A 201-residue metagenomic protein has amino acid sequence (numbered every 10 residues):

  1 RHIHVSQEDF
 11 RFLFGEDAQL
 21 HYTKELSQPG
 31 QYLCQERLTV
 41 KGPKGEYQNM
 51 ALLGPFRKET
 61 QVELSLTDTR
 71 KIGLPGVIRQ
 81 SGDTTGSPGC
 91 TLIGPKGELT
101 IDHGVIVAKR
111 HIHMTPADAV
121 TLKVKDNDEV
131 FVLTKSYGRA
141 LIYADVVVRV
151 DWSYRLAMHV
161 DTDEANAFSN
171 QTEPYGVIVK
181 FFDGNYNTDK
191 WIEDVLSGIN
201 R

Functional and structural regions predicted by a protein language model:
R1-P43, Q48-P95, T100-L133, A144-Y175: Short beta-strand-centered segments at strand-helix junctions
E98, S136-R139, F182-N185: Short, charged beta-turn/beta-strand-edge "cap" motif at the junction between a beta-strand and an adjacent loop
Y143-A144, D189: Short, well-ordered secondary-structure micro-motifs
A167-Y175, V179-I192: Mixed-charge, glycine-accented linear interaction segment located at domain edges/termini
W191-R201: Helix-rich terminal scaffold detector
